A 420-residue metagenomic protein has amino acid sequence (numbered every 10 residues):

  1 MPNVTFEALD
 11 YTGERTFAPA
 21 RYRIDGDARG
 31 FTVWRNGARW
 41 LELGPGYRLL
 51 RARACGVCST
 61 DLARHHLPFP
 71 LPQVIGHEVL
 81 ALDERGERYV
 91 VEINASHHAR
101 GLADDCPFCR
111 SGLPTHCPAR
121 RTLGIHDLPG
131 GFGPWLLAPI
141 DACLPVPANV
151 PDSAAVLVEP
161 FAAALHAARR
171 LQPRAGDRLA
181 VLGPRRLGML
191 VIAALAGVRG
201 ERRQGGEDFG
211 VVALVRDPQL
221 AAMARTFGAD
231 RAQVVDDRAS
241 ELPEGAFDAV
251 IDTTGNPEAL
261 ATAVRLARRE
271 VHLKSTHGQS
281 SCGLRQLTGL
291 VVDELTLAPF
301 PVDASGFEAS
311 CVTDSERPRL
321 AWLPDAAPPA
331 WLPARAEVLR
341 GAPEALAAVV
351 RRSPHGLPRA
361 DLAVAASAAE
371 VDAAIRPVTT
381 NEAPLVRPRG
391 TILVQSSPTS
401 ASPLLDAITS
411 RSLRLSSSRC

Functional and structural regions predicted by a protein language model:
V33, A95-L182, A196: NAD(P)H dinucleotide-binding glycine-rich loop of Rossmann-like/cofactor-binding domains, especially the beta1-alpha1
W34-C55, H66-R110, P147-N149: Glycine-rich beta-strand-centered segment in the early N-terminal region that forms part of a ligand/cofactor-binding
L49, L80, V90-E92, A180 (+3 more regions): Hydrophobic beta-strand signal
T60-H65: Cytochrome P450 core scaffold surrounding the K-helix E-X-X-R motif and the conserved "meander" helix-loop region
V150-D237, C311-R351: Mid-domain Rossmann-like dinucleotide-binding core that forms the NAD(H)/NADP(H) cofactor-binding site
E241-V250, S353-A363: A short acidic, Gly/Pro-enriched loop at the edge of an enzyme's catalytic core that lines a small-molecule cofactor
P257-R319, P324-R351, A368-C420: Glycine-rich phosphate-binding loop and adjacent beta-alpha segment of Rossmann(oid) nucleotide-cofactor-binding
